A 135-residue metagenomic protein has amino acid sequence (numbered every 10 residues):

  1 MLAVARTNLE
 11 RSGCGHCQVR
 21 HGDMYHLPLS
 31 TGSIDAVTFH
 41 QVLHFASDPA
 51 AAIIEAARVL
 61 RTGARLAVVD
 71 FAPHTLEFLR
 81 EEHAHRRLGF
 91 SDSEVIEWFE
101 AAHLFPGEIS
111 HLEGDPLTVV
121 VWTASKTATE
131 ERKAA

Functional and structural regions predicted by a protein language model:
M1: Conserved short alpha-helix immediately C-terminal to the canonical SAM/SAH-binding motif I of Rossmann-like
A5-R6: Conserved SAM-binding loop
S12-L27: Conserved SAM-binding strand-loop segment of SAM-dependent methyltransferases
Y25-V37: A short acidic, Gly/Pro-enriched loop at the edge of an enzyme's catalytic core that lines a small-molecule cofactor
D35-D48, A72: A short SAM/SAH-binding and catalytic strip from SAM-dependent methyltransferases
A50-R65: A short glycine-rich, Lys/Arg-flanked "PGG" loop and its adjoining helix->strand segment in the class I
R65-T123: C-terminal alpha-helical "lid/dimerization" subdomain adjacent to the S-adenosyl-L-methionine
W122-A135: C-terminal lobe and adjacent flexible extensions of AdoMet/dcAdoMet transferase-like proteins
